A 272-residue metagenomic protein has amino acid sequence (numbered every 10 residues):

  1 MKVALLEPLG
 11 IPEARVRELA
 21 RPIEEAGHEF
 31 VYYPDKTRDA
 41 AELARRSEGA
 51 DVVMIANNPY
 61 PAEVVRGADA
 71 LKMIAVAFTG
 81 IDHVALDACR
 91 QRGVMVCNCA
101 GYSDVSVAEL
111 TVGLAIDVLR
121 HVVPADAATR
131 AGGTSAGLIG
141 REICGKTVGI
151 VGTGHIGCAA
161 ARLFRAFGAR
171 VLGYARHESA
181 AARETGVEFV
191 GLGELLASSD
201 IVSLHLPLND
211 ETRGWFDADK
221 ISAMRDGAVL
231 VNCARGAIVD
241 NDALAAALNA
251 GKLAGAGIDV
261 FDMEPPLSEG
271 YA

Functional and structural regions predicted by a protein language model:
M1-A50, L172: N-terminal glycine-/charge-rich "phosphate-binding" loop or analogous flexible N-terminal tail
E18, G137-D226: Rossmann-like dinucleotide/phosphate-binding beta-alpha-beta segment
L43-R46, V64-G67, E194-L195, K220-A223: Structural alpha-helical scaffold elements that stabilize or flank donor/cofactor-binding regions in carbohydrate
G49-D126, G137-G140: Phosphate/diphosphate ligand-binding glycine-rich loop within oxidoreductases
A50, A68, S198-S199, G227: An anion/phosphate-binding loop that grips the pyrophosphate of nucleotide cofactors and donors
N58, T79, D200, L206-L208 (+2 more regions): Short glycine-/small-residue-rich Rossmann-like dinucleotide-binding loops
R66-A70, I221-R225, A247-K252: Short, conserved loop/helix-junction motifs that constitute active-site signature segments in enzyme catalytic cores
V96-C97, G227, C233-A272: Rossmann-like dinucleotide-binding domain for NAD(H)/NADP(H)
